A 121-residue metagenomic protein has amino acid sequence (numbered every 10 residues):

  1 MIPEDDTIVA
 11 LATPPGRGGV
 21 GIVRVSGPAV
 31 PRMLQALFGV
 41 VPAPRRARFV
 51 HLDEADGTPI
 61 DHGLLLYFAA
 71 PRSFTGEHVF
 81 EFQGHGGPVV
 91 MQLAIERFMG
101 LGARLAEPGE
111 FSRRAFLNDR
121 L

Functional and structural regions predicted by a protein language model:
M1-L121: A glycine-rich (often HGG/GG-containing) alpha/beta subdomain
